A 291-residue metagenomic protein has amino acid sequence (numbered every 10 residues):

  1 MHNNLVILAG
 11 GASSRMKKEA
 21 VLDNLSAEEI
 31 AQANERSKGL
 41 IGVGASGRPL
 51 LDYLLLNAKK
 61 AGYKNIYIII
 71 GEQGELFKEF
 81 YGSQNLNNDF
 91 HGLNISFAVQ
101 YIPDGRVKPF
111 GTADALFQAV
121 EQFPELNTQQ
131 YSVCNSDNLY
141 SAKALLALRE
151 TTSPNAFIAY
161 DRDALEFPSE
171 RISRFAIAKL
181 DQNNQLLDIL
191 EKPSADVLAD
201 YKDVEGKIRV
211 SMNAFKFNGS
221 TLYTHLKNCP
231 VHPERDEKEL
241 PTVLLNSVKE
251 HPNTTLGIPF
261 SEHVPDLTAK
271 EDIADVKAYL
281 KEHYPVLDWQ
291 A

Functional and structural regions predicted by a protein language model:
M1-I7, S13-A31, G44-Q130: Conserved N-terminal catalytic core of the sugar/cofactor nucleotidyltransferase
L8-G11, G71, S136, Y160 (+1 more regions): Cofactor-binding loop segments of dinucleotide-utilizing enzymes, especially the Rossmann-like FAD- and NAD(P)+-binding
M16, F77-Y81, L148, L226 (+1 more regions): Hydrophobic packing residues within well-ordered alpha-helices of enzyme cores
L40, I177-L180, G257: A structural signal for short hydrophobic beta-strand segments in well-ordered beta-sheet cores
L76-E79, K143, V243, D275: Phosphate- and divalent-cation-binding pockets in alpha/beta enzyme and binding domains that engage nucleotide-derived
G92-I177: Conserved beta-loop-beta/alpha segment of the NTase-like Rossmann-fold superfamily that binds/positions NTPs
S141-T224: Conserved core of the sugar-phosphate nucleotidyltransferase
I189-A291: Conserved alpha/beta core of the MobA/IspD/sugar-nucleotide pyrophosphorylase nucleotidyltransferase superfamily
